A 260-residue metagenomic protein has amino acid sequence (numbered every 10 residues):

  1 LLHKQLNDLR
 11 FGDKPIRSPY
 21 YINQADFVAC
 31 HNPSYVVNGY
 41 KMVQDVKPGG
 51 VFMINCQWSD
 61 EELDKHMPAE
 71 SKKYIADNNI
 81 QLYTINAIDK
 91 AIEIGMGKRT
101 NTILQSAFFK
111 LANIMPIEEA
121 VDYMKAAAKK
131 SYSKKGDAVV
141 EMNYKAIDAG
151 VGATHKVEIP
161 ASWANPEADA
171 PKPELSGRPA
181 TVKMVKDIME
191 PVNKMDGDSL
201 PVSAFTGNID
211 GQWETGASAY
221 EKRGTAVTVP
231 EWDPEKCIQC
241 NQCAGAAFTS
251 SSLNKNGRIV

Functional and structural regions predicted by a protein language model:
L1-K194: Active-site cofactor/cluster-binding pocket
L6, V227-T228, T249: Short glycine-rich loop/turn motifs
M96, T100, V229, K236-Q239: Secondary-structure capping and boundary motifs in well-ordered enzyme cores
K130-Y132, Y220-E231: Gly-rich Lys/Arg/Thr-decorated short loops/hinges at beta-loop-alpha junctions or inter-strand turns that position
G150, W232, C237-A247: Short cysteine clusters
D196-V202: Long, low-complexity intrinsically disordered regulatory regions in eukaryotic signaling/cytoskeletal proteins
G207-K222: Edge strands and adjacent loops of beta-rich recognition modules
A217-S218, N241-V260: Iron-sulfur cluster-binding cysteine motifs and their immediate structural context in ferredoxin-like electron-transfer
